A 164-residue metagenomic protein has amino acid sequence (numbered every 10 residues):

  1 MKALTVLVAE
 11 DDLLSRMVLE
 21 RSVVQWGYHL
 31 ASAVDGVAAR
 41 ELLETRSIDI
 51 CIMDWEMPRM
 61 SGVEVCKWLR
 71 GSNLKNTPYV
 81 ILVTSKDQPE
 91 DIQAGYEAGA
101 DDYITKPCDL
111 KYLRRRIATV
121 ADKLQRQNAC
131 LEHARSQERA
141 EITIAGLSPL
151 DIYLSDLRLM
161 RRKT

Functional and structural regions predicted by a protein language model:
D12-A31: Two-component/phosphorelay signaling modules centered on CheY-like receiver
M57, L69: Receiver (REC) domain active-site loop signature in two-component systems and cognate sites in sensor histidine kinases
P58-R59, Q88, P107: The feature encodes the CheY-like receiver
C108-I117: C-terminal output helix
D122-T164: CheY-like receiver
